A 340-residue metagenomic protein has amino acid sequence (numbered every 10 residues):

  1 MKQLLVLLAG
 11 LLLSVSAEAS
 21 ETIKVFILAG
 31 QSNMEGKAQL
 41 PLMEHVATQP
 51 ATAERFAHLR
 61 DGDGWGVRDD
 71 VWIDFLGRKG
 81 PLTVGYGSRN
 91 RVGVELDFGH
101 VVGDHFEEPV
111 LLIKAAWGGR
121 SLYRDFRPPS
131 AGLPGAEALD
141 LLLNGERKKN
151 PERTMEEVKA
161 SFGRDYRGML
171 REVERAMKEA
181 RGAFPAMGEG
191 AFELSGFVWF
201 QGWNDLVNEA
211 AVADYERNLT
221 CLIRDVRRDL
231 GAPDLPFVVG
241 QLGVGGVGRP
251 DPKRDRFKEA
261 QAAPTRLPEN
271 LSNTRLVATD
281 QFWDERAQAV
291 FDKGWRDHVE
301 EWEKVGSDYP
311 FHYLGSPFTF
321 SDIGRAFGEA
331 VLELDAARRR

Functional and structural regions predicted by a protein language model:
L5-S14: Bacterial N-terminal signal peptides
V15-A19: Short, intrinsically disordered, charge-balanced linker/junction segments flanking boundaries in proteins
S20-R340: Cell-envelope and extracellular/periplasmic
